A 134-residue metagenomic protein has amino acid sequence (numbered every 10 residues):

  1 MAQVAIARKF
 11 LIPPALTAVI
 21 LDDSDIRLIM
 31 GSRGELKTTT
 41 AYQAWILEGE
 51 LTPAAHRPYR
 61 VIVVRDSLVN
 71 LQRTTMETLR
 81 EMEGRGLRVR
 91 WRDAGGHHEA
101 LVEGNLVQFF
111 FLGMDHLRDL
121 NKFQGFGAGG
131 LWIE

Functional and structural regions predicted by a protein language model:
M1-E134: Phosphate/NTP-binding elements of NTP-utilizing enzymes
